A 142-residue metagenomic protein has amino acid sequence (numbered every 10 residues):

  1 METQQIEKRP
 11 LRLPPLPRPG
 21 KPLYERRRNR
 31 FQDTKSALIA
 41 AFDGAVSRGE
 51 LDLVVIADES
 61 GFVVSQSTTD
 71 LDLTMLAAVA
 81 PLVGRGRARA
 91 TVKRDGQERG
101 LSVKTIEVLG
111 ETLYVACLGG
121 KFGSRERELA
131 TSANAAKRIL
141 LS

Functional and structural regions predicted by a protein language model:
M1-L53, D58-E59, V63-S142: Non-catalytic interaction/Regulatory regions outside core domains
